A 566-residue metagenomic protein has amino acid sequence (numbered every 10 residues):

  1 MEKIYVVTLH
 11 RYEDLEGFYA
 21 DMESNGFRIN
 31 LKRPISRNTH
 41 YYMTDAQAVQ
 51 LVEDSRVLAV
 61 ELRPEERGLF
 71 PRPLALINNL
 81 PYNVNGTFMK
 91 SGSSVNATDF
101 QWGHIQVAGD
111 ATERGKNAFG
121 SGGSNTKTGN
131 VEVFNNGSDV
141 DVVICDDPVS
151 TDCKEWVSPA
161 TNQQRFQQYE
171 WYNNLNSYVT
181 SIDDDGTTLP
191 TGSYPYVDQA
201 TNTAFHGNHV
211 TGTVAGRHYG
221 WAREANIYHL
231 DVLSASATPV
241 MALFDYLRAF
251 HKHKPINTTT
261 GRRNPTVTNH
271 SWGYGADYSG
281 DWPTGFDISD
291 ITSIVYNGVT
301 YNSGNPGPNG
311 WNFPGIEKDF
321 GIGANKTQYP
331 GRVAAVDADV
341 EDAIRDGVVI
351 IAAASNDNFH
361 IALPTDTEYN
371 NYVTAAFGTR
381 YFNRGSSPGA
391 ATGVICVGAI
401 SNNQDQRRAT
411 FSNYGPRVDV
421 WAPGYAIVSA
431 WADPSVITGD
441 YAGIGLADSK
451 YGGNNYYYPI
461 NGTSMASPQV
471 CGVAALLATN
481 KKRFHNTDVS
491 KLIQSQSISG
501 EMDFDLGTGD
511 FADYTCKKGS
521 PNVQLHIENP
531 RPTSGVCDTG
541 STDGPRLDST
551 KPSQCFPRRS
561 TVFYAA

Functional and structural regions predicted by a protein language model:
L9-R11, R63-E65, I144-P148, T213-R217 (+9 more regions): Active-site-proximal beta-strand/loop segments in catalytic clefts of secreted hydrolases
E13-I105, N356, R384, A391-G393 (+3 more regions): Autoinhibitory propeptides
D14, V232-A391, Y451-P468, F556 (+1 more regions): Substrate-binding/access-modulating region of protease and related hydrolase catalytic domains
E53-V140, T151-V157, V523-N529, V536-C537 (+4 more regions): Protease zymogen maturation seam
V95, D99-F100, E113-D245, P255-V267 (+7 more regions): Subtilisin-like serine protease catalytic core
G120, E132, F244, A352-V394 (+3 more regions): Active-site-adjacent substrate-recognition loops and nearby beta-strands within hydrolase catalytic domains
T211-A215, R223, Y228-A235, R407 (+1 more regions): Hydrolase catalytic cores
H229, F244-D245, P255-W282, V394-C396 (+1 more regions): C-terminal subdomain of the subtilisin-like protease fold in secreted/lumenal serine endopeptidases
